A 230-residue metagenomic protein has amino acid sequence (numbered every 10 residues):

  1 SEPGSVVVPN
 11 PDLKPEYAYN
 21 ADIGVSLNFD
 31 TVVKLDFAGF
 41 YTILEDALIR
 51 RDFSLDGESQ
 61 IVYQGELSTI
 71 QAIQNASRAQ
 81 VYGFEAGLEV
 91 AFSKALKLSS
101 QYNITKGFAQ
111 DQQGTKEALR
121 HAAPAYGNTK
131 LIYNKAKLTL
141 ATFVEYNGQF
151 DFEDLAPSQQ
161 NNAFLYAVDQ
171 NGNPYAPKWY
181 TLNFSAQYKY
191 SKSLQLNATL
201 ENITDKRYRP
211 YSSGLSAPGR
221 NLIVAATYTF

Functional and structural regions predicted by a protein language model:
S1-P9, R51-A72, E153-G172: Solvent-exposed loop segments that connect transmembrane elements
V6-P11, N20, I70-Q74, Q112-A118 (+2 more regions): Extracellular loop and loop/strand-boundary signature of outer-membrane beta-barrel proteins
K14-Q71, Q80: Membrane-embedded beta-barrel scaffold of Gram-negative outer-membrane proteins
E16, S26-N28, V32, E89-A91 (+7 more regions): Structural signature of outer-membrane beta-barrel channels/translocons
Y17-A21, Q80-Y82, A123-G127, K178-L182 (+1 more regions): Residues that define the transmembrane beta-barrel architecture of outer-membrane proteins
I23, F37-G39, S100, L131 (+4 more regions): Membrane-embedded beta-strand positions of outer-membrane beta-barrel proteins
F40-L44, Y63-P157, K192, T204: Gram-negative outer-membrane beta-barrel transporters
I43-D46, L98, Y146-V168, Y175-W179 (+1 more regions): C-terminal beta-signal and adjacent terminal beta-strands/loops of Gram-negative outer-membrane beta-barrel proteins
